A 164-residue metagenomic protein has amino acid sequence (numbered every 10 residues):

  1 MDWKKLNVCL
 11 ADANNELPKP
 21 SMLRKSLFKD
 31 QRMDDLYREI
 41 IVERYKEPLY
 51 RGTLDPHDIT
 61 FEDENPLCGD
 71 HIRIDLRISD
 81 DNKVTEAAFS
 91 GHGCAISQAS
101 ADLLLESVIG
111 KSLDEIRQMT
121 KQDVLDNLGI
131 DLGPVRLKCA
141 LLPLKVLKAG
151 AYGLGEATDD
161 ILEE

Functional and structural regions predicted by a protein language model:
D2-G52, K111-D114, M119-E164: C-terminal binding/interaction regions
E43-E86: Structured beta-strand/loop patches that form or line metal/cofactor-binding pockets in enzymes
F61-E62, T85-G93, D126-R136: A short glycine/serine-rich beta->alpha loop
C68, G91-A99: Short, thiol/selenol-centered motifs that function as redox-active sites or metal-ligating centers
R77-S79, S90, I109: Solvent-exposed residues in well-ordered beta-strands and their adjoining turns, especially edge/terminal strands
I96-S100, C139-L142: Catalytic-loop motifs flanking and including active-site residues across diverse enzymes
S100-K111: Alpha-helical support elements that line or immediately flank enzyme active sites and cofactor-binding pockets
